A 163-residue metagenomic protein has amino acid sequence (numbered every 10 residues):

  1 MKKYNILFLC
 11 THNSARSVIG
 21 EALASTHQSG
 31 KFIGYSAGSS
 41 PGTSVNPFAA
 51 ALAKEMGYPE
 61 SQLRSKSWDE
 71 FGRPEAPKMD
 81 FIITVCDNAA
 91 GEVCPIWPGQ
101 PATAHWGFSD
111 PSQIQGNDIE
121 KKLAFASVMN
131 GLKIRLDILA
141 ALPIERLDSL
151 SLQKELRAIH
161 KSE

Functional and structural regions predicted by a protein language model:
M1-E163: Short polar/charged helix/loop
